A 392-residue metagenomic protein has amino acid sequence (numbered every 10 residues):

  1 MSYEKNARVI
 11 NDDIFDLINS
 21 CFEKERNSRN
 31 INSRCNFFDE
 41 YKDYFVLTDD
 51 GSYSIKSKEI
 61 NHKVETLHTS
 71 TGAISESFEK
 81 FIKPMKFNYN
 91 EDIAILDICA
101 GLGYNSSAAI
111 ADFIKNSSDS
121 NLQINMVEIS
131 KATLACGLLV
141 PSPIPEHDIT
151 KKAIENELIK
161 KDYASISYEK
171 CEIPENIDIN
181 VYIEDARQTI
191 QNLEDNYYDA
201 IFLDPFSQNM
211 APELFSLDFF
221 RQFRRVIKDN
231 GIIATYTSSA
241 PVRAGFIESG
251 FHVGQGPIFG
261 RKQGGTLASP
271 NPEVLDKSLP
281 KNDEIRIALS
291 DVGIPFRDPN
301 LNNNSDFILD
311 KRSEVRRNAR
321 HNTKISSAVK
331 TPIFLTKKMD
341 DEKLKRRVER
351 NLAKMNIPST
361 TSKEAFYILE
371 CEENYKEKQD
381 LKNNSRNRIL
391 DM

Functional and structural regions predicted by a protein language model:
M1-I93, A111-I149, A153-I154, S167: Rossmann-like AdoMet
S2-R8, C21, R26, I31 (+2 more regions): SAM/dcSAM-binding transferase cores
I95-D97, G101: Class I SAM-dependent methyltransferase core
L102-S107: Glycine-rich SAM-binding Motif I of class I
C136-L193: S-adenosyl-L-methionine
A200-F202, D229-T237: Conserved beta-strand signature within the Rossmann-like core of class I S-adenosyl-L-methionine
E213-D229: A short glycine-rich, Lys/Arg-flanked "PGG" loop and its adjoining helix->strand segment in the class I
R243-L267: Conserved Class I S-adenosyl-L-methionine
